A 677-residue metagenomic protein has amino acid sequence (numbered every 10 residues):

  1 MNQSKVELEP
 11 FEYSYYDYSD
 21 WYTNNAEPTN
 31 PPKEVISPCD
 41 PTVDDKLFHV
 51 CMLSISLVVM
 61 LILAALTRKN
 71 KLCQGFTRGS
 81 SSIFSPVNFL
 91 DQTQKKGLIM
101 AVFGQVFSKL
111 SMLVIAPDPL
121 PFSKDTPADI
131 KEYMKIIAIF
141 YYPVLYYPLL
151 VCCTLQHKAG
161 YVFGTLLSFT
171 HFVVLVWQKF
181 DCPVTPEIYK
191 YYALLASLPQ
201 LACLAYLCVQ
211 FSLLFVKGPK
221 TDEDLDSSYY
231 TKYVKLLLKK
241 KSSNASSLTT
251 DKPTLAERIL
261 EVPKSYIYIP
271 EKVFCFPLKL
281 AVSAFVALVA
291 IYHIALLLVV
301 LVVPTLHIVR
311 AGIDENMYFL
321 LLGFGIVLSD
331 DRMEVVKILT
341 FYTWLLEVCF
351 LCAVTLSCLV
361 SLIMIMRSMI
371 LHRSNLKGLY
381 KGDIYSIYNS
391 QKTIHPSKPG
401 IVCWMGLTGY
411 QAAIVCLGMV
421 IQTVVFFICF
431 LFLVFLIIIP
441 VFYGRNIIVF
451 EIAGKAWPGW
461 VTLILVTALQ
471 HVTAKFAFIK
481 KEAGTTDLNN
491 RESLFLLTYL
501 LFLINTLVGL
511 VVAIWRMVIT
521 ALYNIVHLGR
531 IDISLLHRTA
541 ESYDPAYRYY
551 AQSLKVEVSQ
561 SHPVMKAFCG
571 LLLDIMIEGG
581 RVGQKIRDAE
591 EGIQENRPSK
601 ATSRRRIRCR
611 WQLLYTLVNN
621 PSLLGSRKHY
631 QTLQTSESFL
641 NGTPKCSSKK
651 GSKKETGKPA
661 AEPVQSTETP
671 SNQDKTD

Functional and structural regions predicted by a protein language model:
M1-G509, I514-D677: Solvent-exposed, extramembrane regions of membrane proteins
